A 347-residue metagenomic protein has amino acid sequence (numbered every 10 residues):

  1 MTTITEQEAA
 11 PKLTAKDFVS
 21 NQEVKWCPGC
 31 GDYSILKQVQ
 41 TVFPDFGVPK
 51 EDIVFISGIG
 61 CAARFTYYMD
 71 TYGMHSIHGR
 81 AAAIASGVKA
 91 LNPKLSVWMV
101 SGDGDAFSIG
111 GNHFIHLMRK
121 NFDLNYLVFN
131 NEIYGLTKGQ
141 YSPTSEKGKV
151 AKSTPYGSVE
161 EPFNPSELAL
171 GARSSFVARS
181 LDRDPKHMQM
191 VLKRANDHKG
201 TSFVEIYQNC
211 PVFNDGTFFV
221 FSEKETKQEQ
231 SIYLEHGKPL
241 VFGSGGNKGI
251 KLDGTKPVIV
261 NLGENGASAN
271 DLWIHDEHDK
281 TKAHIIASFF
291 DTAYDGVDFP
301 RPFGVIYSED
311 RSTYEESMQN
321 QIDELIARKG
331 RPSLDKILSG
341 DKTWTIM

Functional and structural regions predicted by a protein language model:
M1-L95, Q321-M347: Thiamine diphosphate
T2-K12, N21, V212-M347: Flexible, low-complexity linker and terminal segments
Q22, P49-I53, L91-V97, R119-N125 (+4 more regions): Short coil/turn connectors at secondary-structure junctions
E23-W26, G31-Q38, E51, G110-H113 (+4 more regions): General structural feature for long, well-ordered alpha-helical segments within catalytic domains of soluble enzymes
I56-G58, S180, E205-Y207, I306-S308: Generic beta-strand/beta-sheet core signal
I59-G135, H187-Q189: Thiamine diphosphate
I109-L124, F129, I133-H278: Glycine-rich ThDP/TPP pyrophosphate-binding loop and its adjacent helix/strand module within ThDP-dependent enzymes
